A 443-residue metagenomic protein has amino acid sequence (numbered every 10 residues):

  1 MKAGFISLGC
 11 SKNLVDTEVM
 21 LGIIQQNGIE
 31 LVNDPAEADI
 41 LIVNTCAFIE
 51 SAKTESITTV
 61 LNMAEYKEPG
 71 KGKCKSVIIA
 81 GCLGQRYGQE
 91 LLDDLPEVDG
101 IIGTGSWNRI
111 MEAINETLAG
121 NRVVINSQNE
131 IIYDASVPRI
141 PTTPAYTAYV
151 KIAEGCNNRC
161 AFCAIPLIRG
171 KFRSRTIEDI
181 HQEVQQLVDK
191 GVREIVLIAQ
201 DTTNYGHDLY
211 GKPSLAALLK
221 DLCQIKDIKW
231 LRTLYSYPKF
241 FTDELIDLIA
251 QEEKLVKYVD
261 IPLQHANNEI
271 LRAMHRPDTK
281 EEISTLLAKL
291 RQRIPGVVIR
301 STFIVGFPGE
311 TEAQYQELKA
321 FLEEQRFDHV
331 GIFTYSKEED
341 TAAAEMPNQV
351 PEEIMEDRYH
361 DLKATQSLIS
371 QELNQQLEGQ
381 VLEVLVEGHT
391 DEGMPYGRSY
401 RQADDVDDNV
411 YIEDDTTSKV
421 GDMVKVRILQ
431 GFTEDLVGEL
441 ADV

Functional and structural regions predicted by a protein language model:
M1-Y205, E244, L255, V259 (+6 more regions): Proteins enriched for Cys/Gly/acidic motifs involved in redox and nucleic-acid/cofactor modification
L8, R159, C163-G170, W230-K239 (+4 more regions): Conserved strand-turn element in the central/C-terminal portion of the radical SAM core barrel that lines
C10, G206-C223, D227, A273-M274 (+1 more regions): Radical SAM enzyme [4Fe-4S]-AdoMet core and its adjacent flexible, acidic and glycine-rich loops/tails across
A47-A52, V192-A217, D221, I225 (+3 more regions): Conserved glycine-rich "GG(E/T)P / GGGxP" loop and the immediately following alpha-helix in the radical SAM core
C160, I180, L197, T233 (+7 more regions): Conserved, mostly hydrophobic/aromatic
Y210-D221, D243-K257, E310-F327, E352-D357 (+1 more regions): Short, electropositive alpha-helical surface patch
A216, Q224-L231, T242-S301: Radical SAM/AdoMet-radical enzyme domain recognition
E345-V443: Terminal RNA-binding accessory module
